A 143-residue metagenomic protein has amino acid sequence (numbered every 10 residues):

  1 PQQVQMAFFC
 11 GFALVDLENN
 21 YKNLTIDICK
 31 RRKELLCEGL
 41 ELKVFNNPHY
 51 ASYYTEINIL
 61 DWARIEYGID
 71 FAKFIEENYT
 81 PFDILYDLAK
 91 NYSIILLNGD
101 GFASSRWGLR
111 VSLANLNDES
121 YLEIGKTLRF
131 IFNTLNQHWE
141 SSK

Functional and structural regions predicted by a protein language model:
P1-K143: PLP-dependent class I/II
